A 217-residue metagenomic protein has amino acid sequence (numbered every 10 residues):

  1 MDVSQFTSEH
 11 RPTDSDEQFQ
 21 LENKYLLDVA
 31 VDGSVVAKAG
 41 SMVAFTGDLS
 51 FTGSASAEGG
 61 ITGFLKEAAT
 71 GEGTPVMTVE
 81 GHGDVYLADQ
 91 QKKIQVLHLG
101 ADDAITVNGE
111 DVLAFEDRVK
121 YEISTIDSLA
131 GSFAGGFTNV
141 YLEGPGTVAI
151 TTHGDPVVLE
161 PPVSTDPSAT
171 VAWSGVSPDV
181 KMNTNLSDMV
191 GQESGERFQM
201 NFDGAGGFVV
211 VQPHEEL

Functional and structural regions predicted by a protein language model:
M1-L217: Composition-driven recognition of glycine/serine/threonine/acidic- and proline-rich low-complexity segments and repeats
